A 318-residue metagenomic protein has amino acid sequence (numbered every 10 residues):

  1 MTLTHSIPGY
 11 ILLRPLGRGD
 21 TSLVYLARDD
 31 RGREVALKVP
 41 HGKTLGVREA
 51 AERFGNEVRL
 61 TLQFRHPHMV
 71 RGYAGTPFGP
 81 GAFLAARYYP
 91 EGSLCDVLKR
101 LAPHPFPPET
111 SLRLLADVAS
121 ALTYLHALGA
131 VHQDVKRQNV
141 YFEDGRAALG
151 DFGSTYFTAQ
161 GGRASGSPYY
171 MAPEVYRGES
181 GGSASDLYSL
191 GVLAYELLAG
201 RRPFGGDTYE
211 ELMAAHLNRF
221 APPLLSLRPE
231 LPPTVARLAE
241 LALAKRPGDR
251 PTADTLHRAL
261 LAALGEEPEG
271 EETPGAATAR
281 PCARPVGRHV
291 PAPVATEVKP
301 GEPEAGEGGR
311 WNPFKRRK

Functional and structural regions predicted by a protein language model:
H41-Q63: AlphaC helix of the eukaryotic protein kinase fold
G75: Activation-segment/catalytic-loop signature of the eukaryotic protein kinase fold
G79-S93, V97: Conserved short submotifs of the Hanks-type protein kinase catalytic core that shape the nucleotide-binding pocket
C95-F106: AlphaC helix of the protein kinase catalytic domain
L114-L115: Activation segment signature within eukaryotic-like protein kinase domains
S120-A130: Protein kinase catalytic-loop region centered on the HRD/HxD motif
D186: Conserved catalytic-loop aspartate of Hanks-type protein kinases
